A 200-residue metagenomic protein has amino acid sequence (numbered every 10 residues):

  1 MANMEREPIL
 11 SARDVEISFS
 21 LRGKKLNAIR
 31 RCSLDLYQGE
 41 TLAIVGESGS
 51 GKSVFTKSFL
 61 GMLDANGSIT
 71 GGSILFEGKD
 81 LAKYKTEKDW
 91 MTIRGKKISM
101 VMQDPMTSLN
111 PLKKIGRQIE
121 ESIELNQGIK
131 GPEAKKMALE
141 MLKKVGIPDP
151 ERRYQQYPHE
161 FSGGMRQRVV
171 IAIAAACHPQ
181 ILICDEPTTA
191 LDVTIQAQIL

Functional and structural regions predicted by a protein language model:
V45-G46: The feature captures the beta-strand-to-loop junction immediately N-terminal to the Walker
I69-D80: Conserved ABC transporter NBD signature motif
D80, E133-R152: Conserved ABC ATPase "signature" region
L81-S99, R117, L125: ABC ATPase NBD coupling module
Q156-F161, M165: Conserved ABC ATPase signature
A176-Q180: A short, proline-enriched helix->beta-strand linker immediately N-terminal to the Walker B motif in ABC-type P-loop
